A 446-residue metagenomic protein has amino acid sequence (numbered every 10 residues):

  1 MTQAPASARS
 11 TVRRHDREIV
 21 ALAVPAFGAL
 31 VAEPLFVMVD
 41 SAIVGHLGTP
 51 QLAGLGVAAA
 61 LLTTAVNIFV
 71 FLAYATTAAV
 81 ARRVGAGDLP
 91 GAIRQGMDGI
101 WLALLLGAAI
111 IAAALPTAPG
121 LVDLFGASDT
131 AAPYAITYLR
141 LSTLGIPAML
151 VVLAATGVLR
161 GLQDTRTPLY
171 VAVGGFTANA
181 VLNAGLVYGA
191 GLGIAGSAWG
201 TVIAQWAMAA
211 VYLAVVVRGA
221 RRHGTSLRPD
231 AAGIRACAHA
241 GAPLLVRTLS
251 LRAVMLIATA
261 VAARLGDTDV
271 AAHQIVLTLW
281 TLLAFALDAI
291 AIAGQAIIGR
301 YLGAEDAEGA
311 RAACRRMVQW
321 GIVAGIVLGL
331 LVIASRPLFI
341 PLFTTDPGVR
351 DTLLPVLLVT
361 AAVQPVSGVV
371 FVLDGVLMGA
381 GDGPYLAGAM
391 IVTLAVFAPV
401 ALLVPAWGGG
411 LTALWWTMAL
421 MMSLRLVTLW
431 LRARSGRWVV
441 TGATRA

Functional and structural regions predicted by a protein language model:
M1-P25, V80-A148, A178-G185, G189-A242 (+2 more regions): Short alpha-helical transmembrane segments in multi-pass integral membrane proteins
T11-A42, H46-L47, A60-A75, A79 (+6 more regions): N-terminal transmembrane alpha-helices
A21, I43-T63, T130-T137, I194-A195 (+5 more regions): Interfacial/gating helices of multi-pass transporter permease domains
A21-D40, L141, V152, A204-M208 (+3 more regions): Transmembrane helical elements of multi-pass membrane transporters/channels
L30-P34, N67, G107, I111 (+13 more regions): Residue-level hotspots within the lipid-embedded alpha helices of multi-pass solute transporters
V31, L35-A53, V122-D129, G185-L192 (+3 more regions): Helix-terminus/linker motif at the lipid-water interface of multi-pass membrane proteins
H46-T49, R83-A86, G161-L162, Y188-G191 (+4 more regions): Helix-loop interface residues and adjacent transmembrane-helix termini in multi-pass membrane transporters, primarily
G54-A112, M149-P168, A272-L330, A334 (+2 more regions): Small-residue-rich hydrophobic transmembrane alpha-helices
